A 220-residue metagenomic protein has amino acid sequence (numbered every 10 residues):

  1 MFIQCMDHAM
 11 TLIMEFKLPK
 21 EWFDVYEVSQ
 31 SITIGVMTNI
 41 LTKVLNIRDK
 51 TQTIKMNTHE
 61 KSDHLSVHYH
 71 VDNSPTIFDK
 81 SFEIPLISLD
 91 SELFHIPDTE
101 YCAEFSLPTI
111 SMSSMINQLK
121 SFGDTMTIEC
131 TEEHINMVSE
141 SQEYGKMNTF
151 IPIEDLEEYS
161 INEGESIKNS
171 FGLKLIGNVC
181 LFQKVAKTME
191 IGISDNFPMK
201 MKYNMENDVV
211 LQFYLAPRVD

Functional and structural regions predicted by a protein language model:
M1-S121, T127-D220: DNA polymerase sliding clamps and clamp-related checkpoint/processivity subunits
